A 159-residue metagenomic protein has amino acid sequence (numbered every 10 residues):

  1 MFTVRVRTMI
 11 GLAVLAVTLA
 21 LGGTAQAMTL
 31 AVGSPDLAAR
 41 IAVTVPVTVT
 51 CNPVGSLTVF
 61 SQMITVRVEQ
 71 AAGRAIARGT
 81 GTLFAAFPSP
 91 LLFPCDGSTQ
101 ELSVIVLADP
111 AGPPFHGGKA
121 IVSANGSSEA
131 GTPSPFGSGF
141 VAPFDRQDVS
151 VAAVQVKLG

Functional and structural regions predicted by a protein language model:
M1-A27: Secretory targeting and sorting signals
M28-A75: Short, surface-exposed binding/anchoring microloops in extracellular/periplasmic proteins
A39, F84-Q100: Short proline/glycine- and polar residue-rich coil/turn motifs
V43, P94-A111: Aromatic sugar-binding surface patches on proteins that engage polysaccharides or sugar-phosphate polymers
T48-C51, V68, V106-A108, G126-S128: Hydrophobic beta-strand positions in extracellular immunoglobulin-like domains
A72-A85: Surface-exposed loop/edge segments in extracytoplasmic proteins
A108-V122: Short glycine/proline/serine/threonine-rich loop/turn segments at secondary-structure transition edges
G131-G159: Short beta-strand elements
